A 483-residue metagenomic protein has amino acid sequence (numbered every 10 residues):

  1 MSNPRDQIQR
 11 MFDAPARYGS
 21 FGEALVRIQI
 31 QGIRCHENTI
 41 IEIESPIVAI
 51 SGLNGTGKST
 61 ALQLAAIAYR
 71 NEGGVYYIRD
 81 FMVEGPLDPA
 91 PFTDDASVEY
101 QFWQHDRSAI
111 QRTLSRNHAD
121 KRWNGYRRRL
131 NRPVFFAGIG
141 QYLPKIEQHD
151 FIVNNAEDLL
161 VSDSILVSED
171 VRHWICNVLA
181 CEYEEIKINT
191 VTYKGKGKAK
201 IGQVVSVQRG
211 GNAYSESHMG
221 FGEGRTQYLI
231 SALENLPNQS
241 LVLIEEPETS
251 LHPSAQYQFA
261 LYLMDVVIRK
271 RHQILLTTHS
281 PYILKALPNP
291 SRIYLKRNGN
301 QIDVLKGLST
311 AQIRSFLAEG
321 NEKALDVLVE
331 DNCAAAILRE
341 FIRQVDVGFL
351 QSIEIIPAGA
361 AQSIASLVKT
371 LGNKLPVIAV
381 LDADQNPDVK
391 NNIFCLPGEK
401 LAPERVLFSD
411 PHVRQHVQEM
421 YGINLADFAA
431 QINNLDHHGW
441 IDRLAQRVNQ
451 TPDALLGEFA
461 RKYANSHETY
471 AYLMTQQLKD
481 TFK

Functional and structural regions predicted by a protein language model:
S2, Q63-R116: Conserved P-loop NTP-binding catalytic core
S2-A14, G19-K58, Q63-Y69, G210-L317: Switch/communication elements of ASCE P-loop NTPase nucleotide-binding domains
S2-S20, I139-M219: Extended helical coiled-coil dimerization/tether regions that scaffold and oligomerize large DNA-maintenance assemblies
R5-D6, R10-D13, K285-D388: RecA-like P-loop NTPase motor core
I40, I50, D427-K483: C-terminal, charge/polar-rich interaction regions
K58, D382-Q450: Activity-critical C-terminal alpha-helical subdomain
R107-D150: A sensor for short, sequence-defined functional sites
P133, S240-L241, L325, V377: The start of beta-strands in P-loop NTPase/AAA+ ATPase cores
